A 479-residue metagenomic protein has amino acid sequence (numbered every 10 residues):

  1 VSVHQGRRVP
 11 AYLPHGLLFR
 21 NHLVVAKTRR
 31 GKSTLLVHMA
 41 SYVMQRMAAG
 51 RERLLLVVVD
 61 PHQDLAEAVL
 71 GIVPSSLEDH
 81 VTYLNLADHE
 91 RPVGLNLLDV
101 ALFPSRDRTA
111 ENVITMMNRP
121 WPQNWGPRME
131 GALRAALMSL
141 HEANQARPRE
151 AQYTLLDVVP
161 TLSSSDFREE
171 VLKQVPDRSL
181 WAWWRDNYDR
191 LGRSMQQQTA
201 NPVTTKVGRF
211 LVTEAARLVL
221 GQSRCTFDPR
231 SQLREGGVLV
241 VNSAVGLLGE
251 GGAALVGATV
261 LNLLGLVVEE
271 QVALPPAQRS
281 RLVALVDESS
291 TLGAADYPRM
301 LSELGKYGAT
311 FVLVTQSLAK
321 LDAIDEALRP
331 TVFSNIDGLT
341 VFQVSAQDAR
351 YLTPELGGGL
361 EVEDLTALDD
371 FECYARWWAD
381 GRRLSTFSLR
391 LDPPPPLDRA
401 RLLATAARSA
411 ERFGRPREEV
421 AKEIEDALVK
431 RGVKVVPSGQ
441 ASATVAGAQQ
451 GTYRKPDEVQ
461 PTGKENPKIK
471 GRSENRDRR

Functional and structural regions predicted by a protein language model:
V1-P10: N-terminal pre-Walker A segment at the start of P-loop NTPase domains
H4-Q5, H15, K27-R30, L35-A309 (+3 more regions): P-loop NTPase motor domains
V9-A11, G293, S385-L389: Short beta-strand segments
F19-R20, D88-G94, Q347-R350: A short acidic, often aromatic-flanked loop/helix-cap motif at beta-alpha or helix-coil junctions that lines enzyme
H22, G237, E250-A253, R281-L282 (+3 more regions): Hydrophobic multi-pass inner-membrane translocation pores used for secretion and envelope-lipid/glycan export
A66-V69, L321, L352, L391: Hydrophobic packing residues within well-ordered alpha-helices of enzyme cores
A101, D107, M300-T386: Conserved ATP-driven motor cores of ASCE-family P-loop NTPases powering translocation/secretion/packaging/pilus
S164-Q174, Q198-P202, L255, V362-R479: Conserved P-loop NTPase motor module
